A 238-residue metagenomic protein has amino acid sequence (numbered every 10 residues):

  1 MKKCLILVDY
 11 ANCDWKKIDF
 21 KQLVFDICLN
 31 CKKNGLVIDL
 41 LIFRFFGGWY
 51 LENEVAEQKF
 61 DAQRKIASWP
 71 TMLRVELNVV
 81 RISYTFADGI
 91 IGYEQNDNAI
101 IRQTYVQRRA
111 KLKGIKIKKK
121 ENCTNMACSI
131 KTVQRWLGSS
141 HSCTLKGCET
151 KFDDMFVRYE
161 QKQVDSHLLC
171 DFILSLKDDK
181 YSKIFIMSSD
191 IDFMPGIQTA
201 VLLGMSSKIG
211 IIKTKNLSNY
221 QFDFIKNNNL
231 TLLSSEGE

Functional and structural regions predicted by a protein language model:
M1-H141, F152-R158, L202-M205, I212-K215: Domain-level signal for Mg2+-assisted phosphodiester chemistry and nucleotide/NA-binding surfaces in nucleic-acid
I6-N12, K146-D153, F172-K177, G196-Q198: Generic detector of short, locally flexible boundary/turn motifs and exposed helical patches
K16-K21, E160-L169, S188-S189: Phosphate/oxyanion-binding active-site loops and adjacent basic polyanion-contact surfaces
D26-I27, H167-D171: Well-ordered alpha-helical segments embedded in enzymatic catalytic cores
S140-L145, H167-L169: Short hydrophobic/aromatic-rich motifs at helix boundaries and adjacent loops
K146-T150, M155-R158, K162-D165, T214 (+1 more regions): ER/Golgi luminal nucleotide-sugar-dependent glycosyltransferases, focusing on the catalytic module
F172-S206: Acidic, metal-binding active-site segment of PIN/NYN-like and related structure-specific nucleases
G196-E238: Acidic, PIN/NYN-like endoribonuclease modules and their adjacent C-terminal/linker elements
